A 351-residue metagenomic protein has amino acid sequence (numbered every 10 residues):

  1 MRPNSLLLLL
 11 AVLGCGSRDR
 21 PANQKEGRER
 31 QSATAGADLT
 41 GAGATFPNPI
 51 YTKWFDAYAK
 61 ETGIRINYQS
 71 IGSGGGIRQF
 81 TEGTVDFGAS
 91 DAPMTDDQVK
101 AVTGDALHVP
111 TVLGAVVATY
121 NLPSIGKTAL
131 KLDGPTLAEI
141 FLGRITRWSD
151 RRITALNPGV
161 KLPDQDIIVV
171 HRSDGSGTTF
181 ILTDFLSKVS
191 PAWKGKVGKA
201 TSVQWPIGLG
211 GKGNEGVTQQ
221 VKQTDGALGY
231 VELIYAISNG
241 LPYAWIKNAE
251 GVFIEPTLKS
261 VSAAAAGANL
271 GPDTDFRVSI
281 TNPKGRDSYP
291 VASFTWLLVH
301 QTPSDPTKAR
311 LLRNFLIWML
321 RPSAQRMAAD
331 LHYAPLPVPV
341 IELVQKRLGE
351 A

Functional and structural regions predicted by a protein language model:
M1-V12: Sec-dependent bacterial lipoprotein signal peptides
G16-A351: Flexible loop/hinge segments at secondary-structure junctions
